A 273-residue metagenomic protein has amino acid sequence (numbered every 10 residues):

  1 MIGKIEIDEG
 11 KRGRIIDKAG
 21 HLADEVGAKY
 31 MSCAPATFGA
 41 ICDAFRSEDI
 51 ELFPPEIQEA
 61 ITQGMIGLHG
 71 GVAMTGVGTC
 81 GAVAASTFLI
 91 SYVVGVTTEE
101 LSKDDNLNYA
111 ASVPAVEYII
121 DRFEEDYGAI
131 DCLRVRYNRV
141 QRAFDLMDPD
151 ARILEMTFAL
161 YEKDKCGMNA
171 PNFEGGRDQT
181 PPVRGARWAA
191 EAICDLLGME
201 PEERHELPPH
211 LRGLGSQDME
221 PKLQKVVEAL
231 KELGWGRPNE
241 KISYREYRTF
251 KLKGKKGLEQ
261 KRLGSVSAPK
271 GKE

Functional and structural regions predicted by a protein language model:
I2-C33: Polybasic, low-complexity association/targeting segments
I2-G13, I41-G67: Acidic-glycine-rich active-site phosphate/pyrophosphate-binding loop
A19, A23, T37, I61-H69 (+1 more regions): Short alpha-helical scaffolding segments that buttress acidic/His motifs in well-ordered protein cores
A19-A28, L68-G78, N106, N172-Q179: A short glycine/serine-rich beta->alpha loop
A34-A44, S86-I90, D104-G234, R245-F250: Amphipathic alpha-helical interface segments
A44-T62, Y92-A115: Phosphate-handling active-site elements
V72-F88, E228: Conserved phosphate/anionic-ligand binding catalytic regions in large, soluble enzymes, centered on
K253-E273: Long, low-complexity, intrinsically disordered segments
